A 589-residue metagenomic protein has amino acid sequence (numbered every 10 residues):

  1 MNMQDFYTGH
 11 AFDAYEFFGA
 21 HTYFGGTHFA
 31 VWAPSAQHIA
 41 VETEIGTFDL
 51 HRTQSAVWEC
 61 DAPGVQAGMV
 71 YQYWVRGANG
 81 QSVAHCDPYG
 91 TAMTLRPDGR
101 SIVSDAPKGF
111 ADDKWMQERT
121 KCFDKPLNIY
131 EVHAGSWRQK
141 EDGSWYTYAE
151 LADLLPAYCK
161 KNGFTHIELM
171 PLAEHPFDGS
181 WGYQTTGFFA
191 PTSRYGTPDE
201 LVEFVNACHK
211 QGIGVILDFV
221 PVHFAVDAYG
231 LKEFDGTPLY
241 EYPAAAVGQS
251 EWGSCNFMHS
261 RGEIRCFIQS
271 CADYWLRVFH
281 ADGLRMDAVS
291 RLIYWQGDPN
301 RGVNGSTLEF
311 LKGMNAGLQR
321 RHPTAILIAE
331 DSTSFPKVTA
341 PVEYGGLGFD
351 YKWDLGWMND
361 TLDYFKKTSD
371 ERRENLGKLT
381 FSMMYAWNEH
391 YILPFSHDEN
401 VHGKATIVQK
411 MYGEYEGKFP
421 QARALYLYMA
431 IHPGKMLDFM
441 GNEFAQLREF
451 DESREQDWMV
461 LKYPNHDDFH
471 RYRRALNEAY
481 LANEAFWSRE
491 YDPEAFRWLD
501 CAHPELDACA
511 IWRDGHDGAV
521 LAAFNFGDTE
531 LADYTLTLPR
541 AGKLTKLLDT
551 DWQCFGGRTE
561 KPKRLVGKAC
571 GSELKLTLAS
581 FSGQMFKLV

Functional and structural regions predicted by a protein language model:
M1-H28, D49-E131, S136-G143, E150 (+1 more regions): The feature marks proteins involved in alpha-glucan
V31, Y73, V132, L169 (+11 more regions): Conserved, mostly hydrophobic/aromatic
W32-H38, P539-G542: Short proline/glycine-enriched turn/loop motifs at strand-loop junctions of beta-rich domains
H38-E44: Change to "...patches in solvent-exposed regions of secreted, membrane-anchored, or virion-exposed structural
A67-M69, K561-V589: C-terminal beta-strand-rich structural cap/linker in extracellular carbohydrate-active enzymes
P97, I102, H280-D282, Y294-E455 (+5 more regions): Conserved alpha/beta catalytic core and glycan-binding cleft of carbohydrate-active enzymes
K114-P126, H133-V303: Substrate-binding/active-site clefts of carbohydrate-active enzymes
N465-F486: Catalytic cores of secreted or luminal carbohydrate-active enzymes
